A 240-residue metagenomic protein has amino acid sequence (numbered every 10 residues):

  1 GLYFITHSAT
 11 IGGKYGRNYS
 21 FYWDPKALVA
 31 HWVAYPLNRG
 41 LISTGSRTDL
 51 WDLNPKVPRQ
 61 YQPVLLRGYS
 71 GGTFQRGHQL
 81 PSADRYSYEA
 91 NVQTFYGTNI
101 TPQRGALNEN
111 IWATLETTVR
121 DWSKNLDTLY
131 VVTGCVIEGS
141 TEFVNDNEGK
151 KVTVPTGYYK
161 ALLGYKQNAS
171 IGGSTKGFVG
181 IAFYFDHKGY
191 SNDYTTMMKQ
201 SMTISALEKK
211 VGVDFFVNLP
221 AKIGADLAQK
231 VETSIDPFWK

Functional and structural regions predicted by a protein language model:
G1-K240: Domain-level detector for secreted/extracellular nuclease and nuclease-toxin modules, and for the ENPP-like C-terminal
